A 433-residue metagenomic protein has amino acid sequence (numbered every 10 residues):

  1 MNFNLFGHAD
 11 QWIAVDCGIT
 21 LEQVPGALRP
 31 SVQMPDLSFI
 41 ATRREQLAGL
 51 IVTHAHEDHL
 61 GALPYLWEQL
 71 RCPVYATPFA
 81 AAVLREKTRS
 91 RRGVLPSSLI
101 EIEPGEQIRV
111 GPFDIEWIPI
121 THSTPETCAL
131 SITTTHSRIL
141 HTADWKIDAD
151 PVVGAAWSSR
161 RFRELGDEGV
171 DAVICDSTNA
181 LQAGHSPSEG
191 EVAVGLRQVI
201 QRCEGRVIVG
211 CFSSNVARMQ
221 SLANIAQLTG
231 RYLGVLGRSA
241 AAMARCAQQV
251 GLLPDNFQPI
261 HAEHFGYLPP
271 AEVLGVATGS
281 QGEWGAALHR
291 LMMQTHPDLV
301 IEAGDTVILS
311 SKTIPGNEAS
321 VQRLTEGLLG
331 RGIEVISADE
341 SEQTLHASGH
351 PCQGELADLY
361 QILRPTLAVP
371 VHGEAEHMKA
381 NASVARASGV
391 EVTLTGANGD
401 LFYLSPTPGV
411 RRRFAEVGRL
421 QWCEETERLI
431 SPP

Functional and structural regions predicted by a protein language model:
M1-I51, H56-Y267, A286-V300, A319-Q322: His/Asp/Glu-rich metal-coordinating catalytic cores of metallo-dependent phosphodiesterases/hydrolases acting on
L181-P315, S320-S337, S341-L345, P351-P433: Hard-cation-handling environments
